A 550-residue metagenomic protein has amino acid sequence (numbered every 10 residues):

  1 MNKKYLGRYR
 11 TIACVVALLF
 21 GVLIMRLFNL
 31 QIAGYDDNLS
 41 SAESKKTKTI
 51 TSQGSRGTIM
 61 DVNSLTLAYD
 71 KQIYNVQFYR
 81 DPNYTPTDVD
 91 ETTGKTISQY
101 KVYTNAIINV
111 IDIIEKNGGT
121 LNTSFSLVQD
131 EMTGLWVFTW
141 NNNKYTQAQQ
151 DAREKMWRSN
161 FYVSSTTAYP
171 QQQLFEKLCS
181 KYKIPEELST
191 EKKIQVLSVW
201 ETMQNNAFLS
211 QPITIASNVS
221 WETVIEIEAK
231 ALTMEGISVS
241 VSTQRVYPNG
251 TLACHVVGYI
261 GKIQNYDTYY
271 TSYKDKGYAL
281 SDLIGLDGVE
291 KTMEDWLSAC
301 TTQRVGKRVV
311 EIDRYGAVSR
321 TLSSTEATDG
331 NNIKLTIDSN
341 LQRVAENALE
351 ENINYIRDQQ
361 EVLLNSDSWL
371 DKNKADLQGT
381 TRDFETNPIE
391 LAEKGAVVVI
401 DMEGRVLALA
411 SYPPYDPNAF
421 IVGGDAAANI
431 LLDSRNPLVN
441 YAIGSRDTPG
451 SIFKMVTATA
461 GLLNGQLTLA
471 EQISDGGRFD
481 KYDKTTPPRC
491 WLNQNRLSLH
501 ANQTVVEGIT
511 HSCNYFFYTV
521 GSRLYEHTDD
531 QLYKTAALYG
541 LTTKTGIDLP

Functional and structural regions predicted by a protein language model:
M1-G330, S339-A396, G521-Y525, D530-K534 (+1 more regions): Membrane-proximal periplasmic segments of bacterial cell-envelope enzymes, especially penicillin-binding proteins
A68-Y69, Y74, V309-T328, I337 (+3 more regions): Beta-lactam-recognizing serine transpeptidase/beta-lactamase-like catalytic domain environment
